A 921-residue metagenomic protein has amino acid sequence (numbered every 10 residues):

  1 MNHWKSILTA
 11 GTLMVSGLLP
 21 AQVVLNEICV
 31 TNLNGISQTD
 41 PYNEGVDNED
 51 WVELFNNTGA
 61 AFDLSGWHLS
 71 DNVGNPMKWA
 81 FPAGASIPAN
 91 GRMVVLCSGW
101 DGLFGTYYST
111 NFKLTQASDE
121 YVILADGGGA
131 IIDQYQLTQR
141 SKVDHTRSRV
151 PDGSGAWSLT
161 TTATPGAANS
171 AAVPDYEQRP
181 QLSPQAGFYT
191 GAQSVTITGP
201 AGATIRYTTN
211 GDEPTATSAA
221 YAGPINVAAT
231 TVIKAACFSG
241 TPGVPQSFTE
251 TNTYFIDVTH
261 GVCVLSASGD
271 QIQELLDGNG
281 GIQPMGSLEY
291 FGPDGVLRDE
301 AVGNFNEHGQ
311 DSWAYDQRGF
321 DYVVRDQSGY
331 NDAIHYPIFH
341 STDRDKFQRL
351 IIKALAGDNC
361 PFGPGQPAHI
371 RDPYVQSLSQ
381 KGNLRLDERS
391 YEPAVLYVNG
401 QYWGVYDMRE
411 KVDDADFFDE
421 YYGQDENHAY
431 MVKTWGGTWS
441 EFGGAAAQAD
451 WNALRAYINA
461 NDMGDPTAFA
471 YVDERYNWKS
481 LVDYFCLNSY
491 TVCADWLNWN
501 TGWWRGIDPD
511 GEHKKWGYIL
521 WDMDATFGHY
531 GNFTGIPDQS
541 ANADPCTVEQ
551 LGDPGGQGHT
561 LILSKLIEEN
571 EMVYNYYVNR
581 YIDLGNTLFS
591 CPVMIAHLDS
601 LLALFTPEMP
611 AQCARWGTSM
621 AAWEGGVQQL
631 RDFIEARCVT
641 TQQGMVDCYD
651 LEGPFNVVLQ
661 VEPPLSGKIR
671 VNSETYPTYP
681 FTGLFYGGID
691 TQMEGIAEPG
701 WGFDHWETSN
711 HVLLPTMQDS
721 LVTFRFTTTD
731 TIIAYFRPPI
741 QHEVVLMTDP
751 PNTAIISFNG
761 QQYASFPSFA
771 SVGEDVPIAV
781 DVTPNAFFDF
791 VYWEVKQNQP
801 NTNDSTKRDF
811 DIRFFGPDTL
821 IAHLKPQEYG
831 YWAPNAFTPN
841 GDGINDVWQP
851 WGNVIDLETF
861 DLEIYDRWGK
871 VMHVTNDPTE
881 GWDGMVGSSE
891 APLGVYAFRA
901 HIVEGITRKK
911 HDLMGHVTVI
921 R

Functional and structural regions predicted by a protein language model:
Q22-W157: Activation on beta-sandwich/Ig-like modules and their edge loops
V95, V143, S148-F305, D647-P664 (+4 more regions): Short, compositionally stereotyped local motifs that mark structural "simplifiers"
Q134, P165-A172, I272-G278, G295-V296 (+10 more regions): Middle-to-C-terminal accessory/interaction subdomains
C237, V782, A900-I902: Conserved structural position at the C-terminal beta-strand of extracellular beta-sandwich adhesion modules
A267, D277-T438: Conserved ATP-binding subdomain of kinase catalytic cores across diverse folds
D690-Q718, P777-T806: Surface-exposed interfaces of beta-sheet-rich extracellular modules
M717-T748, S805-E828: Conserved "repeat-terminator" motif of extracellular CCP/Sushi domains
P826-R921: Short loop/turn motifs at secondary-structure boundaries
